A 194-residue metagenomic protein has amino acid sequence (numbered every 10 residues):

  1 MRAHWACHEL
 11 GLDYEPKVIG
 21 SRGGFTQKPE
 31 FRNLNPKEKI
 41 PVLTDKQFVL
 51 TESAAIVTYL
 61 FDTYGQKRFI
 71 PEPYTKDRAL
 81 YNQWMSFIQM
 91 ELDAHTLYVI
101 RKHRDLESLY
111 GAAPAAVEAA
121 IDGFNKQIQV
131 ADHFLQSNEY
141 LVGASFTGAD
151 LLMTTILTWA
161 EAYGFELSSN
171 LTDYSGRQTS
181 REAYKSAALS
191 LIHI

Functional and structural regions predicted by a protein language model:
M1-E118: GST-like domain detector, emphasizing the conserved glutathione-binding G-site in the N-terminal thioredoxin-like
P16, A144, S169, A187-A188: A generic structural-conservation signal
Q27, N33, M153, S180 (+1 more regions): Phosphate-coordinating loops and pocket residues in cytosolic domains that bind phosphorylated ligands
F61, I156-L157, A188: Active-site-flanking alpha-helical
I88-E182: GST-like fold's C-terminal all-alpha helical module
I192-I194: Conserved small/polar residues in nucleotide/adenosyl-binding loops
